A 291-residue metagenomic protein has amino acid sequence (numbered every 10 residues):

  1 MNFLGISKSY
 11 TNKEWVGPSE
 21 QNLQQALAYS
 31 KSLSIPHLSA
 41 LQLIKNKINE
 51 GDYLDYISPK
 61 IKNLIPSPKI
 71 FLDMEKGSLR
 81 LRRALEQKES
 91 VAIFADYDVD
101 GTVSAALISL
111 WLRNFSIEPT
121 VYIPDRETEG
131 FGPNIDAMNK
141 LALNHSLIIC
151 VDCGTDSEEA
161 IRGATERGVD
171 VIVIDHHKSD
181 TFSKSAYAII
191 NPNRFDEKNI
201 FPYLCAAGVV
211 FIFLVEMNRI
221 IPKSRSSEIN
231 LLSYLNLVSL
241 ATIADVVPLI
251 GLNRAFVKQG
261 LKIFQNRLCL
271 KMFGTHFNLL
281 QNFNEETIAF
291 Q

Functional and structural regions predicted by a protein language model:
M1-Q291: Replace "Mg2+/Mn2+-dependent" with "divalent metal-dependent
